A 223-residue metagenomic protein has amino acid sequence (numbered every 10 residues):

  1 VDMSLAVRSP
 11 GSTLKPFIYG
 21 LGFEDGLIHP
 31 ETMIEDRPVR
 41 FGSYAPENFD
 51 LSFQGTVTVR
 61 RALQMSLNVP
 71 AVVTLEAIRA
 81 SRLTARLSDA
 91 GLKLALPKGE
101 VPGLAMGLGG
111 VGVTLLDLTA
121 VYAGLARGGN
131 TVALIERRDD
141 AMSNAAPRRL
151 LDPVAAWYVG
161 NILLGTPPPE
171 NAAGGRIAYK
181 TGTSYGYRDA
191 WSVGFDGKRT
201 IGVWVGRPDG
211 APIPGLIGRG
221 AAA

Functional and structural regions predicted by a protein language model:
V1-M3, L14, R61, T114-L115 (+1 more regions): A penicillin-recognizing enzyme superfamily signal
V1-M3, Y44-P46, G99-G103, I213-L216: Short acidic, glycine/proline-rich loop/turn micro-motifs
V1-R8, S12-P16, D25, H29 (+2 more regions): Periplasmic/cell-envelope proteins involved in peptidoglycan metabolism and beta-lactam response
A6-V7, I28-L83, R127, T131 (+1 more regions): Conserved catalytic neighborhood of penicillin-recognizing serine enzymes
L21-G22: Short active-site loop/helix that positions an aromatic residue
E31, A95-M106, V132-E136, E170-R176: Surface-exposed patches in mature extracellular/periplasmic domains of secreted proteins
M33-E35, G107, G202-W204: Soluble periplasmic/extracytoplasmic beta-strand elements of cell-envelope proteins
A45-D50, R79-A120, G129: Mid-domain, small-residue-enriched loop/turn segments at the edges of structured enzyme/sensor domains
